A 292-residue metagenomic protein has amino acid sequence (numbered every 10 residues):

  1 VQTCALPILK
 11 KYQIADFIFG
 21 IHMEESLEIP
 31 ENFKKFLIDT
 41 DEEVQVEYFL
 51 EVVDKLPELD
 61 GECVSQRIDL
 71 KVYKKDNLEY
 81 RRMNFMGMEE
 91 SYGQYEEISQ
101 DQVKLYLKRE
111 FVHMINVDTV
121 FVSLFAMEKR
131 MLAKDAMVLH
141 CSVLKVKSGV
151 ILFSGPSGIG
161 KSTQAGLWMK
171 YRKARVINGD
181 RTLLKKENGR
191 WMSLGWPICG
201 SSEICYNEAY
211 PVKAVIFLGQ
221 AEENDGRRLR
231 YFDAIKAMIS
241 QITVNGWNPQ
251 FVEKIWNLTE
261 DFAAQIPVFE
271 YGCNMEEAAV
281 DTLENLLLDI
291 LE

Functional and structural regions predicted by a protein language model:
V1-L6: Short, small-residue-biased leader/transition segments that mark boundaries at the very start of proteins
P7-S157, L167-I177, T182-E292: A noncatalytic interaction/capping subdomain that flanks phosphate/NTP-handling catalytic cores
K161: Conserved lysine of the Walker
Q164: Hydrophobic positions on the alpha1 helix immediately C-terminal to the Walker A/P-loop
